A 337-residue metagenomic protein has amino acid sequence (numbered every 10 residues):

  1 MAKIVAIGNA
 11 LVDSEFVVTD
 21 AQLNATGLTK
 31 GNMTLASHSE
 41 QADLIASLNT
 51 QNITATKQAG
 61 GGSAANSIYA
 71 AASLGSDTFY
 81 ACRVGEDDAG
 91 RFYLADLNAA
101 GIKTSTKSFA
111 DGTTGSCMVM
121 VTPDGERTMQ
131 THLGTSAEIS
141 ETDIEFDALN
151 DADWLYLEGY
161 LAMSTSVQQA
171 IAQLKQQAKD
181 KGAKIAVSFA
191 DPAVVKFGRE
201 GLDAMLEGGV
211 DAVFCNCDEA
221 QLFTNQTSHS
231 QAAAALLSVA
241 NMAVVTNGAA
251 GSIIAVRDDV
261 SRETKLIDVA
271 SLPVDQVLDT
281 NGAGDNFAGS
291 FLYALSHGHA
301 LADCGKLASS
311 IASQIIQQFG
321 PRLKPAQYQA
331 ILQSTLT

Functional and structural regions predicted by a protein language model:
M1-F79: Glycine-rich phosphate/adenosyl-contacting loop at the front of the ribokinase-like
M1-L11, V17, L28-L35, Q177 (+2 more regions): Conserved phosphate-binding/catalytic region of the ribokinase-like
T78, T104, I185-A186, A243: Hydrophobic beta-strand scaffold residues
D96-T113: A glycine-rich helix N-cap at a beta->alpha junction
K107-F109, V119-T165: Conserved phosphate-binding/catalytic loop of the ribokinase/pfkB sugar-kinase fold
A148-N150, L206-E207, L237: A short, aliphatic-rich alpha-helical micro-motif
W154-A233, A250-S252, R257-D258: Conserved beta-alpha-beta core of the PfkB/ribokinase-like small-molecule kinase fold
